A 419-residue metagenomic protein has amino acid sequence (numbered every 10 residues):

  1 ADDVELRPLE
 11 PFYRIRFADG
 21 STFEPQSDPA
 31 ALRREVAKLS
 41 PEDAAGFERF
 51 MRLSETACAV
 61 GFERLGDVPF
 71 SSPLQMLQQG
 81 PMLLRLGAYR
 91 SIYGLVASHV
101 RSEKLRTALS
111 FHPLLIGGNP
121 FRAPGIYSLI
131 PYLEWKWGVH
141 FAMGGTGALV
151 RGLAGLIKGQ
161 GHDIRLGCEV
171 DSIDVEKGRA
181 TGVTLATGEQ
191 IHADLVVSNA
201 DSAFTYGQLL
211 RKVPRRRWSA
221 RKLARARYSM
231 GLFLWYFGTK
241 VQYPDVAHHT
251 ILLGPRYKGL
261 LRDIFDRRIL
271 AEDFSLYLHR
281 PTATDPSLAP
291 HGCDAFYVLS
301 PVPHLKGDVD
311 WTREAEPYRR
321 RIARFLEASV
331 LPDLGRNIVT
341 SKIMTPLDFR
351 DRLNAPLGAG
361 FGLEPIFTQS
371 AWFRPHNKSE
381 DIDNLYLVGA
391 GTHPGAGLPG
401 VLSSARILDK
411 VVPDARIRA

Functional and structural regions predicted by a protein language model:
A1-A31, R165: Gly/lys/ser-thr-rich phosphate-binding loops in alpha/beta enzymes that coordinate phosphoanhydride or phosphate groups
A1-I15, E42-R49, V100-A108, S229 (+1 more regions): A short alpha-helix-loop-beta-strand transition element characteristic of N-terminal alpha/beta dinucleotide-binding
A18-R122: Rossmann-like flavin
S102-I116, A271-Y277, P332-P394: A glycine-rich dinucleotide-binding beta-alpha-beta segment and adjacent secondary-structure elements that constitute
S128-A186: Helical element adjacent to the flavin cofactor pocket in flavoenzyme catalytic cores
E169-P290: Mid-domain catalytic core of redox enzymes that form a hydrophobic substrate pocket/lid adjacent to a catalytic redox
K240-R350: C-terminal segments that line or cap access tunnels to active or ligand-binding sites in enzymes and enzyme-associated
A390-P413: A conserved FAD-binding loop/helix module that cradles the flavin
